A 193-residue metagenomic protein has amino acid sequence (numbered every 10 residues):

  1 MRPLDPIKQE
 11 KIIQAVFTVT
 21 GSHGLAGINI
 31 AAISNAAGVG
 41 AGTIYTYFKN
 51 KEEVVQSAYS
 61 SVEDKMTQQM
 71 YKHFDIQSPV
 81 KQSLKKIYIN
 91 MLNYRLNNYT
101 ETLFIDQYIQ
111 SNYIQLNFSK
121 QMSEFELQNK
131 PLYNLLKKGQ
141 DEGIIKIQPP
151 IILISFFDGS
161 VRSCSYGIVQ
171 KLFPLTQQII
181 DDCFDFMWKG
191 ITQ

Functional and structural regions predicted by a protein language model:
M1-H23, G27-A36, E53: Basic, helix-initiating cap at the start of DNA-binding domains
A26-G27, Y47, I76: Flexible coil/turn residues that form the inter-helical turn or adjacent wing/linker of helix-turn-helix
A37-F48: Short hydrophobic/aromatic patch on the recognition helix
E52-V54, L103: A secondary-structure capping/hinge motif
V54-V62: Alpha-helical DNA-contacting segments of helix-turn-helix folds
S57, Y71-N98, L153-F157: Hydrophobic alpha-helical connector segments
D64-T67, Y71, Q115-E142, I151-S155 (+1 more regions): Amphipathic alpha-helical packing segments from all-alpha helical-bundle domains
L103, Q107, Q140-D185: Hydrophobic/aromatic-rich alpha-helical bundle segments in the mid-to-C-terminal region
